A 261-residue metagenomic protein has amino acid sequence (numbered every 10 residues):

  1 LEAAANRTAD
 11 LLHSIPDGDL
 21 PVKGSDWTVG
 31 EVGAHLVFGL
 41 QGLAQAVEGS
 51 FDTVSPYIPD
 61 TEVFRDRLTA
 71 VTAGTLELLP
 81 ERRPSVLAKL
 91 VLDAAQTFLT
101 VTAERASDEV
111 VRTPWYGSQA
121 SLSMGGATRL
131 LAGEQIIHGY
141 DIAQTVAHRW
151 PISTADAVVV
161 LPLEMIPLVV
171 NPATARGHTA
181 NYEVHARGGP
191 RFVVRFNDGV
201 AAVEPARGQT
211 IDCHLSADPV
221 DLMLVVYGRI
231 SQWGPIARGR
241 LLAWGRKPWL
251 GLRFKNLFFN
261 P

Functional and structural regions predicted by a protein language model:
L1-A4, L87-L90, A94, A127 (+2 more regions): Amphipathic alpha-helix face/heptad-repeat signature
L1-V22: Short, Lys/Arg-rich amphipathic segments at extreme N-termini
A4-L11, G39, A94-T97, V101-E104 (+2 more regions): Amphipathic, well-ordered alpha-helical segments in soluble domains
P16-R65, P114-A173, L222: Short, contiguous alpha-helical
L43-E104, D108-V110: Short, helix-capping/interhelical loops that line the mouth of catalytic, cofactor-, or ligand-binding pockets
A157-D198: A glycine-rich beta-turn/hairpin centered on an aromatic-Pro dipeptide
P190-H214, D218: Acidic/His-leaning functional-site neighborhoods
R207-P261: C-terminal interaction segments
